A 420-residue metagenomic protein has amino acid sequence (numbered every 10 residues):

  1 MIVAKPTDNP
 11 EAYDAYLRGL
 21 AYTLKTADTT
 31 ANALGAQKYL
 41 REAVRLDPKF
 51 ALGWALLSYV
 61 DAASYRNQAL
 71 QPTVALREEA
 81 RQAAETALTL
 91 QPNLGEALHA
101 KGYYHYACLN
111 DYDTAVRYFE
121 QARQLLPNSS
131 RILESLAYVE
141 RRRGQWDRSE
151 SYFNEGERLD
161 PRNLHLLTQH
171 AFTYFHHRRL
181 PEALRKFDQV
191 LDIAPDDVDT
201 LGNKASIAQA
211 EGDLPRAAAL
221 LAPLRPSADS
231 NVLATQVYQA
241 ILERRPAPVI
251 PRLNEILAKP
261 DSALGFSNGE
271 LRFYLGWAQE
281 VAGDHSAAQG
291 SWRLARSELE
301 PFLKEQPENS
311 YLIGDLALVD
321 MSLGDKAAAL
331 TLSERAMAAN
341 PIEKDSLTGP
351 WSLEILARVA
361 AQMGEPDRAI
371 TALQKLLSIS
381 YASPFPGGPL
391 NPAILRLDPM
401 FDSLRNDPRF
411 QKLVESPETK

Functional and structural regions predicted by a protein language model:
M1-A4, L70, A263-F266, P301-N309 (+2 more regions): Acidic, Ser/Thr-rich low-complexity linear motifs
M1-Q279, D284-E308, I313-V319, D325-L332: Acidic, proline/glycine-rich low-complexity intrinsically disordered segments
Y39-L46, A339, K375-I379, D407 (+1 more regions): Structured segments of extracytoplasmic/periplasmic soluble domains in secreted or envelope-associated proteins
R225-D229, W292-R293, E334-A338, I370-Y381: TPR/TPR-like (Sel1-like) alpha-helical repeat modules
S286, G324-A327, M363-A369, S403-K412: Structural helix-adjacent loops and short alpha-helical linkers that scaffold large soluble proteins
L318-S322, A357, A361, F410: C-terminal substrate/ligand-recognition segments
L356-R396, D402: C-terminal structured "cap/appendage" subdomains that terminate the fold
P389-K420: Terminal, low-structured helical/coil segments at or just beyond the last alpha-helical repeat
